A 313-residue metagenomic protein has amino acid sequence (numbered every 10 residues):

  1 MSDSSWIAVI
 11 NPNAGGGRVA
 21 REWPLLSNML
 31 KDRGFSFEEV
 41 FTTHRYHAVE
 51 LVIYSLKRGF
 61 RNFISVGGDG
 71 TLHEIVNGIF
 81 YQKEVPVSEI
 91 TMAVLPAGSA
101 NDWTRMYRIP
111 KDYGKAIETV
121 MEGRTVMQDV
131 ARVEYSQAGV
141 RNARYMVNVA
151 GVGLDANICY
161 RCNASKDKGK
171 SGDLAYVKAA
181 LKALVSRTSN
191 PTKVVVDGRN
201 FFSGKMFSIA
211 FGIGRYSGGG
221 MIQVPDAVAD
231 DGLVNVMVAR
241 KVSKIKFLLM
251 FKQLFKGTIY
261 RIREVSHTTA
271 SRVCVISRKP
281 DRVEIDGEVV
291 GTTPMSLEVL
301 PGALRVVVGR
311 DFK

Functional and structural regions predicted by a protein language model:
M1-V66, N77, K313: ATP/NTP phosphate-donor binding region
P12, V66-G68, L95-A97, I213: Glycine-rich beta-strand-to-loop/alpha-helix junction loops that act as flexible
A20-E22, V76-I79, R105-Y107, I222-Q223: Short amphipathic alpha-helical segments
R33, F80-F207: Catalytic core of DAGKc-family lipid kinases
A48, G70-I75, D102, Q128: Short glycine/serine/threonine-rich phosphate/pyrophosphate-binding segments that cradle anionic phosphate groups
G151, D155, A210-V224, V289: Glycine-rich phosphate/pyrophosphate-binding beta-alpha loops
K166-A175, G219, P225-K246: Gly/Ser/Thr-rich active-site loops/lids in small-molecule metabolic enzymes that frequently grip phosphoryl groups
V196-G198, S203, V228-A229, N235-K313: ATP/nucleoside-binding phosphotransfer catalytic cores, i.e., glycine-rich phosphate-binding loops
